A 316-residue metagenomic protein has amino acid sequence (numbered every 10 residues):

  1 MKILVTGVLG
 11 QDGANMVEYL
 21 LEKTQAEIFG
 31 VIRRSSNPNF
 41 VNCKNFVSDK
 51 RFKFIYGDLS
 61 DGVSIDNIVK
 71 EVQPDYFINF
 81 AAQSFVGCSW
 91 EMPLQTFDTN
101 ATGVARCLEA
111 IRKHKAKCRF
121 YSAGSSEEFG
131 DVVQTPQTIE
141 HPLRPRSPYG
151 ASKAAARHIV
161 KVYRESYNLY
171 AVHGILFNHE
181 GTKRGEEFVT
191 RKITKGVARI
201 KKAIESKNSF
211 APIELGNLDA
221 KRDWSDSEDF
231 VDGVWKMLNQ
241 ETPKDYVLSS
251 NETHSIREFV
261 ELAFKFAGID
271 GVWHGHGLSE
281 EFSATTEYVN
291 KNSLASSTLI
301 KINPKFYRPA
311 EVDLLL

Functional and structural regions predicted by a protein language model:
M1-H179, E228, V234, L238 (+3 more regions): N-terminal Rossmann-like NAD(P)+-binding domain of SDR-like oxidoreductases, especially those catalyzing
D12-N15, V189, S255: Conserved alpha-helical elements of sugar-nucleotide-dependent glycosyltransferases
K23-Q25, G30-V31, G57-S60, R191 (+1 more regions): C-terminal substrate-binding subdomain of Rossmann-fold SDR/epimerase-dehydratase oxidoreductases
E91-M92, P148, K183-E187, V312-D313: Short, solvent-exposed loop/turn segments at secondary-structure boundaries
T135, E186-T194: A glycine/serine/threonine-rich, flexible loop-to-helix segment that serves as the NAD(P) cofactor-binding "lid"
N178, T182-G185, D219-R222: Heptad-repeat alpha-helical coiled-coil signaling segments
